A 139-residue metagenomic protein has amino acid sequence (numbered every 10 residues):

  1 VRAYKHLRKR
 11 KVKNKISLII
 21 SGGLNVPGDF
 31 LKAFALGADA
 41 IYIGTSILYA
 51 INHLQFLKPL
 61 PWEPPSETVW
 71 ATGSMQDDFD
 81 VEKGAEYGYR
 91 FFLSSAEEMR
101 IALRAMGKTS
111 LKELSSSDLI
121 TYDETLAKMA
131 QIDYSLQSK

Functional and structural regions predicted by a protein language model:
V1-S74: Glycine-rich phosphate/ribose-binding loops and adjacent secondary-structure elements that form binding surfaces
Q76-K139: C-terminal extensions of enzymes
